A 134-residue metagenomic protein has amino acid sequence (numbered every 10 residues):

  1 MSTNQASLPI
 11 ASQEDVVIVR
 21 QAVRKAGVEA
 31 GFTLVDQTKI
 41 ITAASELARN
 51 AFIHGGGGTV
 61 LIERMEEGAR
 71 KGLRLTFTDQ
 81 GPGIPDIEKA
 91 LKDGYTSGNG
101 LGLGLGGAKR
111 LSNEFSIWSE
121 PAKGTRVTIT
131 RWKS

Functional and structural regions predicted by a protein language model:
M1-T42: Bergerat-fold GHKL ATPase/HATPase_c domain
L34-V60: Conserved ATP-binding N-box helix of the HATPase_c
H54-G68, G72: G2-box/ATP-lid motif of Bergerat-fold
G57, N113-P121: Glycine-rich ATP-binding loops of the HATPase_c
L61-E63, T78, W118, T130: Solvent-exposed beta-strand sheet faces enriched in polar/charged residues
E67-L101: Glycine-rich/acidic phosphate-handling loop/turn and adjacent ATP-lid/helix of nucleotide-binding kinase/ATPase domains
G83, P121-T128, S134: Glycine-rich nucleotide-binding loop
S97-S112: Glycine-rich phosphate-binding loop
